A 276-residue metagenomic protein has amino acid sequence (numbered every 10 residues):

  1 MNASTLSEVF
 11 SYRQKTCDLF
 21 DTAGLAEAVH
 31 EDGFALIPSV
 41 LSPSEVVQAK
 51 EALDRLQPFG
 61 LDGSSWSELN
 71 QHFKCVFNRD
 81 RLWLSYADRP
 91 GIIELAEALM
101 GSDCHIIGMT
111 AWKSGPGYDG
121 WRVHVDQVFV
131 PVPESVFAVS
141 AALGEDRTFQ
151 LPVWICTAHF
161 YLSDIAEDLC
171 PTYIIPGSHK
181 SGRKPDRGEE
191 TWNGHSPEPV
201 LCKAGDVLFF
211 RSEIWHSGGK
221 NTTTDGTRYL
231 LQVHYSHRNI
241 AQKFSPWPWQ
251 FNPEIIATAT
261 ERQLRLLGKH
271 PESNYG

Functional and structural regions predicted by a protein language model:
N2-D32, I37-S140: Non-heme Fe(II)-dependent double-stranded beta-helix
N2-K15, F59, S64, P185-D186 (+2 more regions): Non-heme Fe(II)/2-oxoglutarate
L36-P38, H105-G108, T157, Y173-I174 (+1 more regions): A structural signal for short, well-ordered beta-strand segments and their strand-loop junctions that often border
L41-P43, A111-P116, V128, D164-E167 (+3 more regions): Short, solvent-exposed loop/turn segments at secondary-structure junctions
R79-S85, G194-E198, S217-G219: Active-site rim elements
M109-A111, A158-F160, L231-Y235: A structural signal for short, well-ordered beta-strand segments
D119-L201, I240-W247: Catalytic core of non-heme Fe(II) oxygenases with the double-stranded beta-helix
